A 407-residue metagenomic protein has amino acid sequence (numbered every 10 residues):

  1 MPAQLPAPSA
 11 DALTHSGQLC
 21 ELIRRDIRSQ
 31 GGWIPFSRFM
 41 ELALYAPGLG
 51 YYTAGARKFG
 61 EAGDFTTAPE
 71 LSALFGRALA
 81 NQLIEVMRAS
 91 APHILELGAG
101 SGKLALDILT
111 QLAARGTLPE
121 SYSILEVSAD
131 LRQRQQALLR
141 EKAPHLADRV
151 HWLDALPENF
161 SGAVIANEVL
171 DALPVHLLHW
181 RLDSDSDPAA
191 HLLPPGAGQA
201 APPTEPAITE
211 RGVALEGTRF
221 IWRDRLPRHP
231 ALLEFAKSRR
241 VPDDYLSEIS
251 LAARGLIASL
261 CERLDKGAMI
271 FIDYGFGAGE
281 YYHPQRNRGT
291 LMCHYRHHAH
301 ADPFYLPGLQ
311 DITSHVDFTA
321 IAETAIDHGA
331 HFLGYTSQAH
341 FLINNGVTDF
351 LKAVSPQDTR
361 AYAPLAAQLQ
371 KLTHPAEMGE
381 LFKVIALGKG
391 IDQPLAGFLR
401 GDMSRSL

Functional and structural regions predicted by a protein language model:
P2-L97, S101-S161, G196, H340 (+3 more regions): Rossmann-like AdoMet
Y52, A172-V175, E280, P394-A396: Short helix/loop capping segments that flank catalytic or ligand/cofactor-binding pockets
F75, V164, D273: Conserved RecA-like P-loop NTPase ATPase core
L125-V127, A166-N167, I272: Short His-Asn-centered micro-motif
E158-H179, S247-L251, R263-M269: A short SAM/SAH-binding and catalytic strip from SAM-dependent methyltransferases
I165-P195, P203-E234, P284-H294: A mobile, often basic/glycine-rich helix-loop segment that functions as the active-site lid/recognition loop
L232-L407: Long, Lys/Arg- and hydrophobic-enriched amphipathic alpha-helices
